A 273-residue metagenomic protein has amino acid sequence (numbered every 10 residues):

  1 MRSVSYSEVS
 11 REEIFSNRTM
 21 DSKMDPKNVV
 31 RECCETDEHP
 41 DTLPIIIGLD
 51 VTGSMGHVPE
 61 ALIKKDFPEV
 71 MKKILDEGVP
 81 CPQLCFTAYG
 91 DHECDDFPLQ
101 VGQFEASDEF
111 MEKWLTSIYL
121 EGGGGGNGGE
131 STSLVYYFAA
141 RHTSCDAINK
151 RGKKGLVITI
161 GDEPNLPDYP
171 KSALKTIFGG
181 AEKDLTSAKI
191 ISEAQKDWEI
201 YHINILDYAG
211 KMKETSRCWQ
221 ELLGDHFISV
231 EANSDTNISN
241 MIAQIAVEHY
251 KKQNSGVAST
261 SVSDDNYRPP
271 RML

Functional and structural regions predicted by a protein language model:
M1-L273: Acidic, low-complexity intrinsically disordered regions
